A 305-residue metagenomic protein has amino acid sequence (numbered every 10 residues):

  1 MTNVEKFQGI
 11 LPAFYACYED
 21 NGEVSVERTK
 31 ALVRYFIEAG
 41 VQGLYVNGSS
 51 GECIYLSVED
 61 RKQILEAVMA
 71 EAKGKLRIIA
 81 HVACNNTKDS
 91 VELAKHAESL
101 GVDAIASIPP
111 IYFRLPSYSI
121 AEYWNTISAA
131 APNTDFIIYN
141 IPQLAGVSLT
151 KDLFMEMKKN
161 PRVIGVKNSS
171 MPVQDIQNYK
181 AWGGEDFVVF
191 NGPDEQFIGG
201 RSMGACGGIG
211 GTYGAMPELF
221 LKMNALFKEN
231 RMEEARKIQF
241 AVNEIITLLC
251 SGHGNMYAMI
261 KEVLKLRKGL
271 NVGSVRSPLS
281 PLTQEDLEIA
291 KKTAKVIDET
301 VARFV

Functional and structural regions predicted by a protein language model:
T2-P12, C17-S148, L264: Active-site beta->alpha loop and helix N-cap motifs at the rims of alpha/beta catalytic domains
K6-C17, A39, A205, T212-V305: C-terminal alpha-helical cap/extension of soluble enzyme domains
S25-R28, L32, D60, I64 (+11 more regions): General structural feature for long, well-ordered alpha-helical segments within catalytic domains of soluble enzymes
V41-N47, K75-I78, P109-F113, F136-Y139 (+5 more regions): Short C-terminal domain-edge/linker segments immediately following a structured domain
I64-L65, H96, N125-T126, E185 (+4 more regions): Short alpha-helix boundary/capping motifs
A70-L76, S99-G101, A131-T134, K159-R162 (+3 more regions): Short helix-capping segments at alpha-helix termini
A130, P142-L249, H253: Catalytic alpha/beta core domains of metabolic enzymes, predominantly
